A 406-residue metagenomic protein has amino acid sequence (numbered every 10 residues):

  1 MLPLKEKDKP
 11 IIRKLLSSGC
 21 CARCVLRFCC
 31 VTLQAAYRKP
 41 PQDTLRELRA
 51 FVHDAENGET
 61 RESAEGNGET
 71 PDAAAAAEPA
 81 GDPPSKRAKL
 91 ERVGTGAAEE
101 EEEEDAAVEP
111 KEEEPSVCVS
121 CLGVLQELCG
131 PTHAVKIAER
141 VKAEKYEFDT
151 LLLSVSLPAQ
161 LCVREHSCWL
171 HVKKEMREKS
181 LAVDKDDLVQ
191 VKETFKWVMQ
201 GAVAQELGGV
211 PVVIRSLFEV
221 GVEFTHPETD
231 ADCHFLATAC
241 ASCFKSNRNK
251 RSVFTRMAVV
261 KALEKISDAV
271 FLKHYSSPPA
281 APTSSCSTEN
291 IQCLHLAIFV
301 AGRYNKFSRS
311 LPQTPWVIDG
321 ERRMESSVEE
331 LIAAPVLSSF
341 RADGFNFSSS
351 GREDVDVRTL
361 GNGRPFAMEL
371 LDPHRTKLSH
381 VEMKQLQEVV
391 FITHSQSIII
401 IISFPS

Functional and structural regions predicted by a protein language model:
M1-S406: RNA pseudouridine synthases
